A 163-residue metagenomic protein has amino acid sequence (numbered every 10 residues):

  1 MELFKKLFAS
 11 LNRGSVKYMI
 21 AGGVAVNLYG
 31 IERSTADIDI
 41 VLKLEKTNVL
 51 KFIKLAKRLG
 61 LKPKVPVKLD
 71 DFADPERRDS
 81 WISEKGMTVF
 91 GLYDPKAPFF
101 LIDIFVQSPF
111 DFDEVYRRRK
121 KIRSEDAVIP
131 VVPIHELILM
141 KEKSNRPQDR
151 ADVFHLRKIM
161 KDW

Functional and structural regions predicted by a protein language model:
M1-W163: Compositionally biased terminal segments of proteins
